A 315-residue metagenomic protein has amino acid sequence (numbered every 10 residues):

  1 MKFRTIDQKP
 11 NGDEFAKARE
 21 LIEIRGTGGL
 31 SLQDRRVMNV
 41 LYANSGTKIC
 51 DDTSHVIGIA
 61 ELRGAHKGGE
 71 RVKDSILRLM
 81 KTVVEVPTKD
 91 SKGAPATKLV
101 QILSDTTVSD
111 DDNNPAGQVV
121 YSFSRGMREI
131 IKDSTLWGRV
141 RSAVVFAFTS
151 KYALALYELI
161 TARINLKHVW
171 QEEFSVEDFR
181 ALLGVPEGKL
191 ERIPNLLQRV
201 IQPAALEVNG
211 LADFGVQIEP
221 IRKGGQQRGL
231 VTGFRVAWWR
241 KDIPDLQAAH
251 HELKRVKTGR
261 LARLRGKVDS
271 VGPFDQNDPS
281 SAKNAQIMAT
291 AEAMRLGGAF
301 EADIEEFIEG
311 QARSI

Functional and structural regions predicted by a protein language model:
M1-L296, A302-I315: Charged, alpha-helix-forming regions
